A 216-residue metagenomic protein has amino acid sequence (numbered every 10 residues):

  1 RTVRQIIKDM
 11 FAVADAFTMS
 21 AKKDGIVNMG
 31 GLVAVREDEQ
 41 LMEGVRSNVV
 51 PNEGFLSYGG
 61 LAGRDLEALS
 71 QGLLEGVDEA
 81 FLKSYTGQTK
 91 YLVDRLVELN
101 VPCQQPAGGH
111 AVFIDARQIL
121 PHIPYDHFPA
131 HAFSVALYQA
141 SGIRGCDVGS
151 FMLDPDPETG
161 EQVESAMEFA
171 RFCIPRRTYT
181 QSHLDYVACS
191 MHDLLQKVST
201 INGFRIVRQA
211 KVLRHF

Functional and structural regions predicted by a protein language model:
R1-L92, L96-N100, P124: Conserved PLP-enzyme active-site core in the AAT-like
D9, A34-N48, R64, Q139-M167: Flexible glycine/proline-rich, aromatic-decorated loop/lid segments
I26, R46-V50, L66-E75, H110-L120 (+2 more regions): Short acidic (Asp/Glu) and glycine-rich catalytic loops that position anionic groups and cofactors
Q40-M42, P121-P129, R177-Y186: Short, conserved charged micro-motifs
L56-G63, F81-Y85, N100-A107, V148 (+1 more regions): Flexible, glycine/charged-enriched surface loops at secondary-structure junctions
Q88-K90, Q104-A116: Conserved glycine-rich beta-strand-loop-beta hairpin in the small C-terminal domain of fold type I
R117-R144, T159-S165: Active-site loop ensemble at the mouth of alpha/beta enzyme cores that anchors a bound cofactor
A140, M152-F216: PLP-dependent enzyme catalytic core of the Aspartate aminotransferase-like
